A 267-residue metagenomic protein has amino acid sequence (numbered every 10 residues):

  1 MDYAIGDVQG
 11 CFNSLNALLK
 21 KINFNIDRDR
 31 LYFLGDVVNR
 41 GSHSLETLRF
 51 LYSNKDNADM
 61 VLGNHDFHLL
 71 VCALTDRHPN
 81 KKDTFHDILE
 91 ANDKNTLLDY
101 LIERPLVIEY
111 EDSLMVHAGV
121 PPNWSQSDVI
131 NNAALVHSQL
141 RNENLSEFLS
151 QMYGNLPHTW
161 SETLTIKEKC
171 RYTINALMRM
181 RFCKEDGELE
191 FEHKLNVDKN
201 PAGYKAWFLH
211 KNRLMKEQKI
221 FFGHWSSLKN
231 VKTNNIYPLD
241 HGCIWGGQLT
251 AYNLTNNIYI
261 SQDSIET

Functional and structural regions predicted by a protein language model:
M1-A4, K20, H43, N54 (+8 more regions): Hydrophobic N-terminal alpha-helices or hydrophobic patches in metabolic proteins across all domains of life
M1-F50, N54, F67: N-terminal active-site segment of His-dependent metallophosphoesterases
D2-Q9, S113-G119, P238-L239: Active-site-proximal beta-strand elements of phosphoester/diester hydrolases
A4, L31-F33, M60-V61, L114 (+2 more regions): Residue-level marker for buried hydrophobic side chains located in beta-strands that build the well-ordered beta-sheet
D7, D36, L51, G63-N64 (+5 more regions): Divalent metal-coordination and catalytic microenvironments
Q9-N13, N39-G41, H65-V71, N123 (+2 more regions): Active-site environment of divalent metal-dependent phosphoester hydrolases
L45-L48, S53-I166: Active-site neighborhood of divalent metal-dependent phosphoester bond hydrolases
I130-T267: Acidic, His/Gly-rich catalytic cores of divalent-metal-dependent hydrolytic chemistry
